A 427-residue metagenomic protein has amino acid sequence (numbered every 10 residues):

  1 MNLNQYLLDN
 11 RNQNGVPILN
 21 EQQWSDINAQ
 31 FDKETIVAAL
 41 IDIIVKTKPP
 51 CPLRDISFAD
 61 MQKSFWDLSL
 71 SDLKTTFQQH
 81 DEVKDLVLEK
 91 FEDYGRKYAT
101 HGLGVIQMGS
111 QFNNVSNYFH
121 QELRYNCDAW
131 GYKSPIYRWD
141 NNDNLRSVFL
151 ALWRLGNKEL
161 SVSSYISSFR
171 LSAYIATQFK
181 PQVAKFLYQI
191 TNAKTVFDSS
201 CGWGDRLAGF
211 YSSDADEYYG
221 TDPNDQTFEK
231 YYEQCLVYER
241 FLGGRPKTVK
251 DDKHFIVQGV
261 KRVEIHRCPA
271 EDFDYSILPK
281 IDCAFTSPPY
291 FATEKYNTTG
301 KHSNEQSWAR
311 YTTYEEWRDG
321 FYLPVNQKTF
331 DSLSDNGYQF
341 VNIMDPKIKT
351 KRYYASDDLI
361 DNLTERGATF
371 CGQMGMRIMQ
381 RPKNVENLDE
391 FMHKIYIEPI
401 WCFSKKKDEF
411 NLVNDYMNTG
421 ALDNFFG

Functional and structural regions predicted by a protein language model:
M1-T177, K351-Y353, D423: N-terminal accessory regions of S-adenosyl-L-methionine
G156, S172-K185, F197-C201: Long, hydrophobic/aromatic-enriched structural stretches that serve as scaffold segments
A184-I190, T195-F210, G220-D222, C268-D272 (+4 more regions): Conserved proline-anchored active-site loop of SAM-dependent methyltransferases that bridges a beta-strand
D225-F228: Helix N-cap at the beta1-alpha1 junction of Rossmann-like dinucleotide-binding domains, i.e., the first residues
Y232-L278: S-adenosyl-L-methionine
I281-K328, K347-K349: Mobile active-site "lid"/loop adjacent to the S-adenosyl-L-methionine
Y314-I378: Conserved Class I SAM-dependent methyltransferase catalytic core
K351-G420: Class I S-adenosyl-L-methionine
